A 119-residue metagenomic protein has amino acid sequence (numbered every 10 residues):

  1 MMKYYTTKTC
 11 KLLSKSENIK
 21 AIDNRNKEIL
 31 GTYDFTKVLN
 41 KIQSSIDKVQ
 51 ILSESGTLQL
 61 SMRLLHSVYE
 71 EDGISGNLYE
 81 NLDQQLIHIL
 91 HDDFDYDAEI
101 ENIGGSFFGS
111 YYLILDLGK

Functional and structural regions predicted by a protein language model:
M1-G73: An N-terminal amphipathic alpha-helical segment
M2-K3, G31, S67, N77 (+2 more regions): Intrinsically disordered, low-complexity segments enriched in small/polar residues
F35, S75-D83, I87: Generic alpha-helical secondary structure
L64-V68, L90, K119: Beta-strand elements of well-folded, non-transmembrane domains
L82-I100: Short N-terminal edge-element motif at the start of the domain
Y96-K119: C-terminal edge-of-domain segments
